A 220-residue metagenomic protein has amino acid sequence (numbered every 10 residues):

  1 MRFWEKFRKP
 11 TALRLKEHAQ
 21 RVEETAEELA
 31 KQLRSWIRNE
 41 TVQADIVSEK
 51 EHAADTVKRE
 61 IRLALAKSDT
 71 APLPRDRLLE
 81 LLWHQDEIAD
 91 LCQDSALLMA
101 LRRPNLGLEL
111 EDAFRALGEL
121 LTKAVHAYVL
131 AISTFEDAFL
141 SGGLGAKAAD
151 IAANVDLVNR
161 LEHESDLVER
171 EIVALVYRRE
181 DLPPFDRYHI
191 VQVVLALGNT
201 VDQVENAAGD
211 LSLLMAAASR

Functional and structural regions predicted by a protein language model:
M1-R220: Cytosolic, long alpha-helical scaffolding segments
